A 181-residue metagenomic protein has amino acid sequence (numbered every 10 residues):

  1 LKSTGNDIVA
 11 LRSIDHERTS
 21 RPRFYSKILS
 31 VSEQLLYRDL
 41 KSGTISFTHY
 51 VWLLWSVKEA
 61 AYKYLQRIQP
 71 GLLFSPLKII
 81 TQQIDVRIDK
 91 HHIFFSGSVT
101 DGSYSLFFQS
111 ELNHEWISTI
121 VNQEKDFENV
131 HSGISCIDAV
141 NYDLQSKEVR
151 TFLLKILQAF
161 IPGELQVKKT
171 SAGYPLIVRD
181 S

Functional and structural regions predicted by a protein language model:
L1-S181: Core catalytic alpha/beta fold that binds nucleotide/phospho-ligands
